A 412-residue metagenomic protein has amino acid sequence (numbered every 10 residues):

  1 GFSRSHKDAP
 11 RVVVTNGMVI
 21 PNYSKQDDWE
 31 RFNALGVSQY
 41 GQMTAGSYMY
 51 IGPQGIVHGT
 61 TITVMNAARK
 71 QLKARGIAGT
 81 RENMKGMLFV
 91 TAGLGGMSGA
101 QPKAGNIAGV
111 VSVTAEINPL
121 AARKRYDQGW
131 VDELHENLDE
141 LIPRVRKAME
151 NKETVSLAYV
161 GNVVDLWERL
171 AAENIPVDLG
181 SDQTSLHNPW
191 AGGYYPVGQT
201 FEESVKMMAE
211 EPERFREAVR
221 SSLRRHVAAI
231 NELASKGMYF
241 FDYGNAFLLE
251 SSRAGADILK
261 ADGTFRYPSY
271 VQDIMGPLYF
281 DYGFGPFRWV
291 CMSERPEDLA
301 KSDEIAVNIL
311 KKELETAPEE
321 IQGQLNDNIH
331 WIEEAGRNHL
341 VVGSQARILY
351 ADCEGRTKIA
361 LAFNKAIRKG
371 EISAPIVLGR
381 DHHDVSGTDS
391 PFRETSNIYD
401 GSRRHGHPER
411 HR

Functional and structural regions predicted by a protein language model:
G1-K85, L186: Glycine/serine-rich phosphate-binding loop and adjoining beta1-alpha1 elements at the start of nucleotide-handling
S3-K7, N22-Y23, G79-M84, K124 (+5 more regions): Solvent-exposed alpha-helices and their adjacent loops that cap or buttress functional pockets in soluble metabolic
N16-M18, G52-Q54, A92-L94, A115-I117 (+4 more regions): Fold-independent oxyanion-binding glycine-rich loops and adjacent beta-strand/coil segments at enzyme active sites
N22-K25, G99-Q101, A122-K124, L166-E168 (+3 more regions): Short helix/loop capping segments that flank catalytic or ligand/cofactor-binding pockets
Q42-Y48, G52-I62, K85-L88, L94-E150 (+3 more regions): Catalytic or ion-translocation cores adjacent to nucleophile or general acid/base/metal-coordination motifs in diverse
G109-V110, I175-V177: Glycine-enriched alpha-helix->loop->beta-strand junction motifs that scaffold or abut catalytic
I142-I175, S181: A structured beta-alpha segment of the ubiquitous adenosine-cofactor-binding alpha/beta core
Y159-V163, Q183-R412: Ligand/cofactor-recognition surfaces for anionic moieties
